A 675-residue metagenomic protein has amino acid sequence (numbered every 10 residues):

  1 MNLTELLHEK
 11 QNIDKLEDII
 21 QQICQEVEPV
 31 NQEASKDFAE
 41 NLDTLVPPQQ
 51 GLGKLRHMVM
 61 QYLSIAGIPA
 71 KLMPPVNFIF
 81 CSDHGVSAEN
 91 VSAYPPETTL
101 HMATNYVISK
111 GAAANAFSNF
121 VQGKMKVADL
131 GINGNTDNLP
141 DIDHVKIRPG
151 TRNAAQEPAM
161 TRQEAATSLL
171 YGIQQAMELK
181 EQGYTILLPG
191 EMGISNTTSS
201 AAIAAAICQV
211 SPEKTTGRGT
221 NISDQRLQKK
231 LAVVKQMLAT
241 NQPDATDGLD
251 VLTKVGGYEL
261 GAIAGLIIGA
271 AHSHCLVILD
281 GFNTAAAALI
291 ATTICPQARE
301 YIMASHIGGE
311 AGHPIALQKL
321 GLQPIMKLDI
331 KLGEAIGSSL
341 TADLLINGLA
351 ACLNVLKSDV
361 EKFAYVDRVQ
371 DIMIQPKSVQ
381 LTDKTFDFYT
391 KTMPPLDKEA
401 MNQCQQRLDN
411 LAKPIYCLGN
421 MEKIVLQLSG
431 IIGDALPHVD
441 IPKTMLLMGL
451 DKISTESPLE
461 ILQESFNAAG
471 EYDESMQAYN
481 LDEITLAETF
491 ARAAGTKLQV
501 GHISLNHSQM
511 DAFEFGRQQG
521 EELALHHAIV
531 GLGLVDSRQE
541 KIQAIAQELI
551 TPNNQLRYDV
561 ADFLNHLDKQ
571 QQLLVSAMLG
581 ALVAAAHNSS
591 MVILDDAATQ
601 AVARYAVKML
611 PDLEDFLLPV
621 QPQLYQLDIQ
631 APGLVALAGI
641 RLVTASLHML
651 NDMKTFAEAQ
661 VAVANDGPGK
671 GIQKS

Functional and structural regions predicted by a protein language model:
N2-S675: N-terminal loops that bind phosphate or other acidic moieties and the adjacent beta-alpha structural core
